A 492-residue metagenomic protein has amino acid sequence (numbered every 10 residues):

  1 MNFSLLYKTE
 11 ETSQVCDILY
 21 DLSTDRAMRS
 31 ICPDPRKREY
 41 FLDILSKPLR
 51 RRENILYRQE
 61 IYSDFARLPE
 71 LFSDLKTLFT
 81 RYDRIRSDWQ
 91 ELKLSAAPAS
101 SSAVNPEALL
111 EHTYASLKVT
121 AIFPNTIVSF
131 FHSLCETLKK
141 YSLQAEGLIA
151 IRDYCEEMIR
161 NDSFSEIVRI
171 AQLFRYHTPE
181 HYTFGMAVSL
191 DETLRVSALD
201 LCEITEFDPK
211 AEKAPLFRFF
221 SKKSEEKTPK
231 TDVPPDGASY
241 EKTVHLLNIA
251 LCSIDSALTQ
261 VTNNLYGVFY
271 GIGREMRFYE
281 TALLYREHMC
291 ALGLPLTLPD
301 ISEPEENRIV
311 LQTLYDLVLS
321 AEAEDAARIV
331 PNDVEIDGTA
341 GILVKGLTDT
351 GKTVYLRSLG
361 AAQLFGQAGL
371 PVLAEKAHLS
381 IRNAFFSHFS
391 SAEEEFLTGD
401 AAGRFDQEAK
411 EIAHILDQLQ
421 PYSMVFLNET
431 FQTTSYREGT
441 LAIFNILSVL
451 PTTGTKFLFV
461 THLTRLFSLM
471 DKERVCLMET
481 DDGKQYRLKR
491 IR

Functional and structural regions predicted by a protein language model:
M1-E192: Conserved amphipathic alpha-helical "coupling/scaffold" segments that transmit conformational changes between domains
L109, T113-S116, T120, L247 (+3 more regions): Amphipathic alpha-helical coiled-coil segments and their boundaries
V128, D255, E280, A413 (+1 more regions): Short, well-ordered alpha-helical packing segments
E166-L283: Long, basic/Gly/Ser/Thr-rich N-terminal segments that mediate initial subcellular attachment or targeting
P179, L292, A326-I329: Short solvent-exposed loop/turn micro-motifs enriched in small/polar/acidic residues
G271-L319: Charged, amphipathic alpha-helical linker segments immediately N-terminal to NTP-binding catalytic cores
N307-R492: ATPase nucleotide-binding head domains, primarily ABC-like/P-loop NTPase cores
